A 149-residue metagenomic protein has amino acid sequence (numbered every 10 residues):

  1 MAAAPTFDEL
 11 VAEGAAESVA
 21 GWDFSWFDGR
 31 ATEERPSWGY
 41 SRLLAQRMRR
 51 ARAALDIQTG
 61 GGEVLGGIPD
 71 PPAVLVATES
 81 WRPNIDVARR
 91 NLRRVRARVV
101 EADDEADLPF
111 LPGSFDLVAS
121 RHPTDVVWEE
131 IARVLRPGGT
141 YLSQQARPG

Functional and structural regions predicted by a protein language model:
M1-S25, E34: N-terminal, positively charged/glycine-rich alpha-helical extensions of SAM-dependent methyltransferases
V19-A53, G61-G67: Conserved alpha-helix/loop element of class I SAM-dependent methyltransferases that forms part of the SAM/SAH-binding
W38, T59-G62, E105, R121-V127 (+1 more regions): Short beta->alpha connector loops
M48, P69, V134-R136: A generic alpha-to-beta junction signature in SAM-dependent methyltransferases
A53-L108: Class I SAM-dependent methyltransferase SAM/SAH-binding core
E105-L117: A short acidic, Gly/Pro-enriched loop at the edge of an enzyme's catalytic core that lines a small-molecule cofactor
V126-T140: A short glycine-rich, Lys/Arg-flanked "PGG" loop and its adjoining helix->strand segment in the class I
G138-P148: Conserved beta-strand signature within the Rossmann-like core of class I S-adenosyl-L-methionine
